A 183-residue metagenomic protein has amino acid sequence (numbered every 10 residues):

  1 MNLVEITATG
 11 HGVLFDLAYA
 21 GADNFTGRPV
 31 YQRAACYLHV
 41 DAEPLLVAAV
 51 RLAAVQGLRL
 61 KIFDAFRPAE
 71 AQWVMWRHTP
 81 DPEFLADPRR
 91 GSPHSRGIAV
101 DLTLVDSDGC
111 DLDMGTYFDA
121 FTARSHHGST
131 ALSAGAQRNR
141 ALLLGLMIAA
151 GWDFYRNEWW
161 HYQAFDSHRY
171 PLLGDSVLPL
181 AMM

Functional and structural regions predicted by a protein language model:
M1-A65, R77-N157, F165-M183: Extracytoplasmic cell-surface/polysaccharide-interacting catalytic and binding patches
P68: Segments that shape or occlude catalytic/ligand-binding pockets
Y162: Conserved metal-phosphate-binding beta-hairpin within the catalytic cores of diverse ATP-dependent phosphoryl-transfer
